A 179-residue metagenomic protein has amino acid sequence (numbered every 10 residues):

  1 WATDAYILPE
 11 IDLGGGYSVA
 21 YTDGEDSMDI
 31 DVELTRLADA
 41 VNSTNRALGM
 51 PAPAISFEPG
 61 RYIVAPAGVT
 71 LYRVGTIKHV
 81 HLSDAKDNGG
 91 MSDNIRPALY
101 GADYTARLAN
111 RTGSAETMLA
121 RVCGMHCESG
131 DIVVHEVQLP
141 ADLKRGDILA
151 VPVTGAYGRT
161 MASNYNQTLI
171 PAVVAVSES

Functional and structural regions predicted by a protein language model:
W1-K78, N166: Active-site loop/helix belt of alpha/beta enzymes
M50-S179: Charged (often Lys/Glu-rich) extended helix/loop segments that serve as interaction or gating elements
